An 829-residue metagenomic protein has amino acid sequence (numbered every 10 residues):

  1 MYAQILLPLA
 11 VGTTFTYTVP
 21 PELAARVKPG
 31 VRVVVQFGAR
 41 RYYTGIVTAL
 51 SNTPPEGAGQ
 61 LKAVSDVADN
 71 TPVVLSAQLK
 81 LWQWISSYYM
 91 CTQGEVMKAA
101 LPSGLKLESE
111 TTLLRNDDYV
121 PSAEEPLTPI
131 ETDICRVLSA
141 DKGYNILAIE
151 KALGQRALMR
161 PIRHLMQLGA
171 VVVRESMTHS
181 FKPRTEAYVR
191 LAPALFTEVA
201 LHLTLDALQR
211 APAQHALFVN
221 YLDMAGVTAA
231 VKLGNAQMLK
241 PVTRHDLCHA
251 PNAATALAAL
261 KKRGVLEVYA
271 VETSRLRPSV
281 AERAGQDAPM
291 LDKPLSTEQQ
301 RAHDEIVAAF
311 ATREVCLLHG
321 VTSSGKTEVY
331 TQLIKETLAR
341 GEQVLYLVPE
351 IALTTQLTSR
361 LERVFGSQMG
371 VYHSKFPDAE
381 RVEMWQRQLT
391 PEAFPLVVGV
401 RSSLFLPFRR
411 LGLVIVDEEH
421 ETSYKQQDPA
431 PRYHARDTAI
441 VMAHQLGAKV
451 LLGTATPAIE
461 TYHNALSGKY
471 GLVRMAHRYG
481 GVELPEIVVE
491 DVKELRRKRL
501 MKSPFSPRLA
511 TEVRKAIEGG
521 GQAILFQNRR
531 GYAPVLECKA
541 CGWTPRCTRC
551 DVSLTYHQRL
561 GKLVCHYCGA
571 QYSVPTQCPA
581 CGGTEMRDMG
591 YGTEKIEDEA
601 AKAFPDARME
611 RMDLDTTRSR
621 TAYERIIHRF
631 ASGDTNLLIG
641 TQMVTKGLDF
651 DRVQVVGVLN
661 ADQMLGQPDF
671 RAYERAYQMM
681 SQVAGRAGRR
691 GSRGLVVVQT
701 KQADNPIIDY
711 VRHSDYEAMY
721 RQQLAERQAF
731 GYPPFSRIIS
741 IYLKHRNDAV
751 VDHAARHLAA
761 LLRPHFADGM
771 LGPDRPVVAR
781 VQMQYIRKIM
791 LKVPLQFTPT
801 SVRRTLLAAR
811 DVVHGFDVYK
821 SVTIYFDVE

Functional and structural regions predicted by a protein language model:
M1-T454, L466-V482, H765, P799-E829: Accessory, non-ATPase domains that flank or precede helicase/AAA+ motor cores in DNA-metabolism machines
A3, A187, R737-I739, Y785-R787: Short beta-strand micro-motifs in enzyme catalytic cores
Q83-S86, E150, A510, E597 (+4 more regions): Generic solvent-exposed, charged/amphipathic alpha-helical segments that serve as macromolecular interface scaffolds
M90, P102, A157, P251 (+5 more regions): Glycine-centered secondary-structure boundary/capping sites
Q286-D304, T312-D752, A760, D768 (+4 more regions): Inter-lobe coupling/hinge segments of SF2-like helicase ATPases
R746, R756, A760-R780, Y785-E829: C-terminal, charge/polar-rich interaction regions
